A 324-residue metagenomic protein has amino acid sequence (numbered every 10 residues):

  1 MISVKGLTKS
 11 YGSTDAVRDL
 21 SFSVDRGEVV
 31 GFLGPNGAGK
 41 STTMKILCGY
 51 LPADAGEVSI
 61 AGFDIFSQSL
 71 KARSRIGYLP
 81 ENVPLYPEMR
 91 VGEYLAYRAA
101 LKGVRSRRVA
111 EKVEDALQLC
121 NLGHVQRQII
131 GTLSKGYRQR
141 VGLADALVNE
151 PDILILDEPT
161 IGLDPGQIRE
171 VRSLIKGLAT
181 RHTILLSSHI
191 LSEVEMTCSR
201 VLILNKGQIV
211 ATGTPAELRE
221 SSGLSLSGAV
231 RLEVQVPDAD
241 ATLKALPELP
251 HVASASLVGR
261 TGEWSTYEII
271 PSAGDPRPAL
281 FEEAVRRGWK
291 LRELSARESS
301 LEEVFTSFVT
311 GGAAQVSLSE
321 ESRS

Functional and structural regions predicted by a protein language model:
I2-V4, K9-K206, V210-A211: ABC transporter nucleotide-binding domains
G77, G103, G142, E220-L224 (+2 more regions): A generic structural signal for secondary-structure junctions that act as hinges or helix/strand caps at the edges
E114, T132, T261-G262, S299: Positions that flank functional sites
N121, V252-V258, K290-S295: A short linear hydrophobic-aromatic micro-motif
R172-S272: ABC transporter nucleotide-binding domain
S272-S324: C-terminal coupling/interaction segments
